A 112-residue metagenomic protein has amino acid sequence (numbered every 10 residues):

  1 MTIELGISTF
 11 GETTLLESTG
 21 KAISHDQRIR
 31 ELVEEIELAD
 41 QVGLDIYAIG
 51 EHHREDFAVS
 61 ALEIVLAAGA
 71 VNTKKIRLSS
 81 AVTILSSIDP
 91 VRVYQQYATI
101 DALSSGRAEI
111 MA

Functional and structural regions predicted by a protein language model:
M1-S79: N-terminal beta1-alpha1-beta2 module of alpha/beta enzyme domains
T2-H25, S87-A112: Flexible, glycine-rich active-site loops centered on histidine and acidic residues that chelate a metal or position
S80-I88: Active-site nucleophile and cofactor-binding loops and adjacent substrate-binding regions of central metabolic enzymes
